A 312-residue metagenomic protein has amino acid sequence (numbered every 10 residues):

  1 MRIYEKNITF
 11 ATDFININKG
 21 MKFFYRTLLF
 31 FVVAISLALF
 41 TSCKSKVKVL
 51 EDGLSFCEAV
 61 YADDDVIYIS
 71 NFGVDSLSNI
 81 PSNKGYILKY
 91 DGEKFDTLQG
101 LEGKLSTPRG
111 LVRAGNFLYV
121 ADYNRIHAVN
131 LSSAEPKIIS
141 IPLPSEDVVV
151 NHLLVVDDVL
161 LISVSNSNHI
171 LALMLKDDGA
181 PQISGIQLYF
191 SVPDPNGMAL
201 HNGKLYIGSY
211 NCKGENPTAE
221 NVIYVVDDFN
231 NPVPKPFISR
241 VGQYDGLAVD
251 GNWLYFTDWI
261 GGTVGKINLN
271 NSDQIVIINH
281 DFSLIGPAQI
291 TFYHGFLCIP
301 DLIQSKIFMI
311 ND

Functional and structural regions predicted by a protein language model:
L39-S42: C-terminal motif of bacterial Sec signal peptides marking the signal peptidase cleavage site
S45-E51, K94-L101, P136-L143, Q182-Y189 (+2 more regions): A short beta-strand motif characteristic of beta-propeller blades
L54-D64, K84, E102-F117, P144-D157 (+6 more regions): Beta-rich, blade/repeat-based domains predominating in secreted/periplasmic proteins but also intracellular
I69-S82, L118-R125, I162-S167, I207-P217 (+2 more regions): Conserved beta-strand positions in repeat-built beta-propeller and related beta-rich domains
N79, N83-L88, R125-H127, H169-A172 (+3 more regions): A short loop-to-beta-strand structural motif that recurs across blades of beta-propeller domains
Y90-K94, N130-E135, M174-G179, D227-N231 (+2 more regions): Short loop/turn segments that connect beta-strands within beta-propeller blades
A121-Y123, H127-L173: Hydrophobic alpha-helical segments and helix pairs
P287-D312: Blade-level signature of beta-propeller repeat domains, shared across WD40, Kelch, NHL, RCC1 and BNR/Asp-box propellers
